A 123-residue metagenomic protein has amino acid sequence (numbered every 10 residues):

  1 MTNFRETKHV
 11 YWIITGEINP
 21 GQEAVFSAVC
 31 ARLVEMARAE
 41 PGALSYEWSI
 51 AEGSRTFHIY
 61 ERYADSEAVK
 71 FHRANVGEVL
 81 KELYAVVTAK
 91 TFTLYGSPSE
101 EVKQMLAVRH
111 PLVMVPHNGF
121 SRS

Functional and structural regions predicted by a protein language model:
M1-F57, A64-N75, A85-S123: Short S/T/G/P-rich N-terminal loop/turn motif that feeds into the first structured element of a domain
G77-K81: A short, acidic, amphipathic alpha-helical segment used as a generic capping/interface helix at domain edges
